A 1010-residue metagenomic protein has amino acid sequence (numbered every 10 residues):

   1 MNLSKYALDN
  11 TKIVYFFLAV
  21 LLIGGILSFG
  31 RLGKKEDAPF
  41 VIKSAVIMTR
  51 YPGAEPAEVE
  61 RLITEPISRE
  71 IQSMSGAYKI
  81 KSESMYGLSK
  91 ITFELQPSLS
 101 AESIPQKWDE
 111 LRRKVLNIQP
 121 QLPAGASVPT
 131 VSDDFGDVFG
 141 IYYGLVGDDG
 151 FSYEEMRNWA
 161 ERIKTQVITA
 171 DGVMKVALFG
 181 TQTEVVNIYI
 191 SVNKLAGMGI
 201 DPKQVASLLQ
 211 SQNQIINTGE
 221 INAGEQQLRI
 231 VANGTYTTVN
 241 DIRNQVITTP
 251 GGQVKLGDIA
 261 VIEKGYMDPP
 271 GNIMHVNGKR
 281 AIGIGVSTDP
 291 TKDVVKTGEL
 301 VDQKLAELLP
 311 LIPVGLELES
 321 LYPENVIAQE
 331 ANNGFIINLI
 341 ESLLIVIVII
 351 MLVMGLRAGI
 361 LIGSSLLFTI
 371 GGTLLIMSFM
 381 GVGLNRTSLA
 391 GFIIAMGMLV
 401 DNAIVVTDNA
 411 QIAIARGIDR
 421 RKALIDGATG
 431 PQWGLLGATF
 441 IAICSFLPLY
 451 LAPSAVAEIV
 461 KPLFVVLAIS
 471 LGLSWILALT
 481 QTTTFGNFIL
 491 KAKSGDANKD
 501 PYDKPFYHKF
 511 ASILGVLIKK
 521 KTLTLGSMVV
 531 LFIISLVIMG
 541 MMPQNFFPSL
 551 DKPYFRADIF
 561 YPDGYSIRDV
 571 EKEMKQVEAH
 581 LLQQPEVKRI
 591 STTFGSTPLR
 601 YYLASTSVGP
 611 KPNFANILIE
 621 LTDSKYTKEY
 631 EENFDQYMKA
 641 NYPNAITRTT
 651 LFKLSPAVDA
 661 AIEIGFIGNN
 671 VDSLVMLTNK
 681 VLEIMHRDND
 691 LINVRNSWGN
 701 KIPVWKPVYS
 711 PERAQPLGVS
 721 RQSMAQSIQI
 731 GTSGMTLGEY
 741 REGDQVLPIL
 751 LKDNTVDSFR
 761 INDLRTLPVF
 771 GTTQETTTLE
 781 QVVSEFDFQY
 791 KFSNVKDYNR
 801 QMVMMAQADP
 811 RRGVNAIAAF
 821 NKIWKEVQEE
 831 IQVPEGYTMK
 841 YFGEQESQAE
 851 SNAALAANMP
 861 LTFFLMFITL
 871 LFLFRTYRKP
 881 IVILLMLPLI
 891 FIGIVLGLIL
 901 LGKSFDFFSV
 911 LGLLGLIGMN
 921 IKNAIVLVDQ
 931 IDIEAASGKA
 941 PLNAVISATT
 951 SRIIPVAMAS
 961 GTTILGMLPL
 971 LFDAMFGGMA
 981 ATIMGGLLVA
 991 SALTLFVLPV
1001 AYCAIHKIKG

Functional and structural regions predicted by a protein language model:
M1-K34, P431, N498-P548: Signature of alpha-helical transmembrane segments and their immediate interfacial
Y6, D37, Q119, Q166-L344 (+6 more regions): Extracytoplasmic/periplasmic membrane-proximal domains and adjacent transmembrane bundles of envelope biogenesis
K12, V20-A54, Y78, L116-G125 (+5 more regions): Transmembrane helices with small-residue packing motifs
F16, E55-L62, L99-E110, F139-Y143 (+17 more regions): Solvent-exposed, non-transmembrane alpha-helical starts
G25-R31, E317, L344-I412, I469 (+5 more regions): Hydrophobic transmembrane alpha-helices and their membrane-interface caps in long multi-pass transport proteins
V59-D134, N193-Q214, T235, R568-A657 (+2 more regions): Solvent-exposed, membrane-proximal periplasmic/extracellular interface segments of envelope transport and secretion
L321, A328, N332, T407 (+4 more regions): Helix-loop junctions and hydrophobic alpha-helical segments within the transmembrane domains of large membrane
M396, V400-A410, Q432-L451, E458-N498 (+5 more regions): Transmembrane alpha-helices and their membrane-interface boundaries in multi-pass membrane transporters and channels
